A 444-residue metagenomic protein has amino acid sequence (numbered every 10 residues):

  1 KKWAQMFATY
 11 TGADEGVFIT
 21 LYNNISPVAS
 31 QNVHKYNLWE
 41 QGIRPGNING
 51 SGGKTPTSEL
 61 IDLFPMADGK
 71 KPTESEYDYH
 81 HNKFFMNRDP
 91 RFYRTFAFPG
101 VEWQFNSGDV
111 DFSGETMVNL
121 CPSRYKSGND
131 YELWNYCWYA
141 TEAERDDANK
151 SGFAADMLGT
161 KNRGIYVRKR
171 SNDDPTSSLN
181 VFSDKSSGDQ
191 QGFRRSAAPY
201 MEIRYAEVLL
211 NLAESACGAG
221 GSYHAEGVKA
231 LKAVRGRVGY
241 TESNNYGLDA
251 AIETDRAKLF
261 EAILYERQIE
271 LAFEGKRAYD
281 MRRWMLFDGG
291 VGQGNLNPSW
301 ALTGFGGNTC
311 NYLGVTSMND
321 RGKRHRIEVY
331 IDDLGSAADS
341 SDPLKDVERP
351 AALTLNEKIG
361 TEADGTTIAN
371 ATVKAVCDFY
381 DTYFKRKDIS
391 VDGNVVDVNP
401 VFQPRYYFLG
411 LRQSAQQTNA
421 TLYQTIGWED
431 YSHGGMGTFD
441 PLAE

Functional and structural regions predicted by a protein language model:
K1-S58, D62, M66-E444: Acidic/polar-rich alpha-helix caps and helix-coil junctions
